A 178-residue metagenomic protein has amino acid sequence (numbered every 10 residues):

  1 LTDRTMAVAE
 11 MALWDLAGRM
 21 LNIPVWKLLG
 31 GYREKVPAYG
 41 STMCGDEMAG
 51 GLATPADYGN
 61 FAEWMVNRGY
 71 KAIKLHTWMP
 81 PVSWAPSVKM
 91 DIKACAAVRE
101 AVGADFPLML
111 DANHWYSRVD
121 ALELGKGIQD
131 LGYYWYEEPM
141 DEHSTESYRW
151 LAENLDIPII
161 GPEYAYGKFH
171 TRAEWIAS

Functional and structural regions predicted by a protein language model:
L1-M109, N113-W115, V119-L122, K126-D130 (+1 more regions): N-terminal capping/lid subdomain adjacent to the active-site entrance of alpha/beta enzymes
K74-H76, M109, N113, G132-H143 (+1 more regions): Catalytic beta/alpha-barrel core
L124-Y136, A177-S178: Structural recognition of alpha->loop->beta junctions
H143-Y148, A152-S178: Catalytic alpha/beta core domains of metabolic enzymes, predominantly
